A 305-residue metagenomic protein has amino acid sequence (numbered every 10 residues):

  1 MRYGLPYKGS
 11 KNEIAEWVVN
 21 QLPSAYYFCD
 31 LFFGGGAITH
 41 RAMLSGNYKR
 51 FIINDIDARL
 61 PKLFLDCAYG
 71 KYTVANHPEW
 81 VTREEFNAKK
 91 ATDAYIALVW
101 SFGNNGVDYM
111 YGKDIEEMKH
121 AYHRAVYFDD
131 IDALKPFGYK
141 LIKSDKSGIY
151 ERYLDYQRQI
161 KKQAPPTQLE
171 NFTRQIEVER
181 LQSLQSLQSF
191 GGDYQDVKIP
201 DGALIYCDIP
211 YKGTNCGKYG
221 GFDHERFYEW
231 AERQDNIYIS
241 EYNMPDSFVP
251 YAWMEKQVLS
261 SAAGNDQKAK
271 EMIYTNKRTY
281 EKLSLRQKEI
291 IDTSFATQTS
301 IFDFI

Functional and structural regions predicted by a protein language model:
M1-F33, A37-I38, S45: S-adenosyl-L-methionine
W17-V18, F28-A42, I53-A58, Y95-Y109 (+4 more regions): Conserved proline-anchored active-site loop of SAM-dependent methyltransferases that bridges a beta-strand
S24-F28, Y48-R50, L169, Q182-L187 (+1 more regions): Short active-site oxyanion
L44-N47, D66-Y69, Y219-F222, A252-M254: Short, glycine/charged-enriched secondary-structure capping and boundary segments
S45, K49-Q185: Class I S-adenosyl-L-methionine-dependent methyltransferase module
S45, V197-D201, M244-A252: Short loop/helix-cap segments at secondary-structure boundaries that form the rim of catalytic
D145-E232: Acidic, His/Gly-enriched loop-helix segments that form or flank divalent-metal centers in metallo-dependent hydrolases
G213, K218-I305: Long, positively charged, glycine-interspersed low-complexity recognition regions
